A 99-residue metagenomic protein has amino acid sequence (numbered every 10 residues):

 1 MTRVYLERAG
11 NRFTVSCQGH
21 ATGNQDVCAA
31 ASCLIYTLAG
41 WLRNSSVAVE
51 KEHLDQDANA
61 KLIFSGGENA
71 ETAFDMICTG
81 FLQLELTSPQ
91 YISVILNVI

Functional and structural regions predicted by a protein language model:
M1-V27, I35-I99: N-terminal intrinsically disordered, cationic/polar leader segments that include organellar targeting peptides
